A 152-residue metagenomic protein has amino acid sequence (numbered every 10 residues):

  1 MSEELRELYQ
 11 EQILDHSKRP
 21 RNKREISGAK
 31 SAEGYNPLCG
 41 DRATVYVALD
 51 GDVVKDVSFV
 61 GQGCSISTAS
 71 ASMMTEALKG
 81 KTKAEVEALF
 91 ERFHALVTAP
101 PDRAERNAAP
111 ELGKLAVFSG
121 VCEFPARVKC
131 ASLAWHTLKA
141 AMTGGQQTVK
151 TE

Functional and structural regions predicted by a protein language model:
M1-S27, K81-E152: C-terminal binding/interaction regions
R19-V57, G61: Structured beta-strand/loop patches that form or line metal/cofactor-binding pockets in enzymes
C39, I66, E123-R127: Secondary-structure capping and boundary motifs in well-ordered enzyme cores
A43, S72, K129: Active-site phosphate/pyrophosphate-handling residues
G61-T68: Short, thiol/selenol-centered motifs that function as redox-active sites or metal-ligating centers
T68-A69, A88: Alpha-helical macromolecular-interaction surfaces
S70-T82: Alpha-helical support elements that line or immediately flank enzyme active sites and cofactor-binding pockets
